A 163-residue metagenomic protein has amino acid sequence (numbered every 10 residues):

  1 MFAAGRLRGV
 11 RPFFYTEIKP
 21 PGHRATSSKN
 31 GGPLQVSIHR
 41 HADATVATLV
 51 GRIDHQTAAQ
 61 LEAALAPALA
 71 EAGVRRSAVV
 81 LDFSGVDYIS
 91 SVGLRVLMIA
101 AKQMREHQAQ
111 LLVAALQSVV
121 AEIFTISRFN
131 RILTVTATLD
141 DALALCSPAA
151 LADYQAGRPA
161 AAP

Functional and structural regions predicted by a protein language model:
A4-G5, R11: Targeting/processing segments of secretory and organellar proteins
P12-T48, A162: Short beta-strand/loop segment at the start of cytosolic alpha/beta domains
G32-A63, F83-G85: STAS-typified acidic loop motif
S37-H39, A114, T136: General small-molecule cofactor/ligand-binding pocket signal
H55-L133: Amphipathic alpha-helical interaction surfaces in cytosolic regulatory modules
A137-P163: A charged, well-structured terminal subsegment
